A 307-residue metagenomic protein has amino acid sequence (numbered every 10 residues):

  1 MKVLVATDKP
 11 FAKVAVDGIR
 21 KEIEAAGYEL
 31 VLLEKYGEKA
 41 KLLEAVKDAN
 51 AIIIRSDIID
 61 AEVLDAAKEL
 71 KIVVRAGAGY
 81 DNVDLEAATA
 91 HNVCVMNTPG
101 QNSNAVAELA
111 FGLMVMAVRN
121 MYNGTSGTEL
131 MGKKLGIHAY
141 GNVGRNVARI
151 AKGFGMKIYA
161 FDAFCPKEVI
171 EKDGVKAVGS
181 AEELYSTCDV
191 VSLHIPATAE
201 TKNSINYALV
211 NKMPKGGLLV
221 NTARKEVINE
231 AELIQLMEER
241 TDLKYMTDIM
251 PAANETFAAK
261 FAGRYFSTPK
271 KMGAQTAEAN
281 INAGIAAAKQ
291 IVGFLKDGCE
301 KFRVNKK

Functional and structural regions predicted by a protein language model:
M1-A49, K157: N-terminal glycine-/charge-rich "phosphate-binding" loop or analogous flexible N-terminal tail
A6-P10, E34, S56, T222 (+1 more regions): Structural motif
V31, N50-T128, N229: Phosphate/diphosphate ligand-binding glycine-rich loop within oxidoreductases
K47, A61-L64, C165-A259: Rossmann-like adenosine-cofactor binding region
L70, M131-K134, Y207, G216: Phosphate-coordination loops involved in phosphoryl transfer and adenosine-cofactor binding
H91-G153, E168, F294, G298-N305: Phosphate-binding beta-alpha-beta segment of Rossmann-like dinucleotide-binding domains, i.e., the NAD(P)
V95, L109, Y207, K215-K307: Rossmann-like dinucleotide-binding domain for NAD(H)/NADP(H)
G153-E171: NAD(P)-binding Rossmann-fold cofactor-contacting core
